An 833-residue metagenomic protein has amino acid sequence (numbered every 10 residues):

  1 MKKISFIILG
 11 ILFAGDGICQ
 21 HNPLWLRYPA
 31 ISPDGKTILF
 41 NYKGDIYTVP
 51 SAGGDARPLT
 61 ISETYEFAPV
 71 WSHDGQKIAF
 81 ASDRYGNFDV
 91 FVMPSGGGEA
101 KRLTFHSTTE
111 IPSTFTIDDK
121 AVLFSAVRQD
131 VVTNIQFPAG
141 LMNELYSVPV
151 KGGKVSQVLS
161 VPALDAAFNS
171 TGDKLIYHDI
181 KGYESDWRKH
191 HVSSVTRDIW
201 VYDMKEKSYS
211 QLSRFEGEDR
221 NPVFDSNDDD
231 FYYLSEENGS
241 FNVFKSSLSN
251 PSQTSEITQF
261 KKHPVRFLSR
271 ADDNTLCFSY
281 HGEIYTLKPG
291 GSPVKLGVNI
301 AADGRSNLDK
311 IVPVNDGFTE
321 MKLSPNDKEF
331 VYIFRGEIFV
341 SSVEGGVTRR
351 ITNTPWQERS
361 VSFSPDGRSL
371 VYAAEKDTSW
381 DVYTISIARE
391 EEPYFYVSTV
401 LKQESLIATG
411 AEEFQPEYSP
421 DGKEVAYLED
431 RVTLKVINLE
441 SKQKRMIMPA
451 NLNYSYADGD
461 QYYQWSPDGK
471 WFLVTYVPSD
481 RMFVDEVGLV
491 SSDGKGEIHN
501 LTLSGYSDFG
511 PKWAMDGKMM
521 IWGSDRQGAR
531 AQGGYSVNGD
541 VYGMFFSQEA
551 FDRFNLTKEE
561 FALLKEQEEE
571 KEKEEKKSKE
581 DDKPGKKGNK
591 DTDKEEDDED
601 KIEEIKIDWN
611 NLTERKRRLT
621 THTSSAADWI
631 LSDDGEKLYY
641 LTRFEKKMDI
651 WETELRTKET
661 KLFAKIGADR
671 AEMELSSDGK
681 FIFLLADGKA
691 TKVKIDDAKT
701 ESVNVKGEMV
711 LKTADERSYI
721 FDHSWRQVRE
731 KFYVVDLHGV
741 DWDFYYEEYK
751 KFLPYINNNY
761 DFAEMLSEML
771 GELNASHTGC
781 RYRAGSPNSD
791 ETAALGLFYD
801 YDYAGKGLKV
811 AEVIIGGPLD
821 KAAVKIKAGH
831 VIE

Functional and structural regions predicted by a protein language model:
Q20-L26, G54-A56, A302-F318, T399-S405 (+1 more regions): A short helix->beta-strand "capping" segment at the edge of beta-propeller domains
Q20-P23, N41-Y47, T60-F67, A79-F91 (+27 more regions): A flexible loop/linker signature enriched in serine peptidases of the S9 family
H21-Y47, G317-G336, T620-E636: Beta-strand-rich domains and repeat architectures in extracellular enzymes and scaffolds, especially beta-propellers
A30, V70, T114, A167 (+9 more regions): Conserved beta-strand position repeated across blades of beta-propeller domains
P33-D34, H73-D74, I117-D118, S170-T171 (+9 more regions): Residue-level detector of Asp-centered blade-edge/turn motifs that repeat once per structural unit in beta-propeller
S255-S269, H499-P511, A627, A664-M673: Conserved blade-ending motifs and adjacent loop-strand segments that build the rim/top face of beta-propeller domains
P754-L808: Extended, small/polar residue-biased N-terminal targeting/export presequences and adjacent propeptide/linker tracts
D790-E833: PDZ/PDZ-like domain segments forming the peptide/carboxylate-binding groove, activating on the N-terminal beta-strands
